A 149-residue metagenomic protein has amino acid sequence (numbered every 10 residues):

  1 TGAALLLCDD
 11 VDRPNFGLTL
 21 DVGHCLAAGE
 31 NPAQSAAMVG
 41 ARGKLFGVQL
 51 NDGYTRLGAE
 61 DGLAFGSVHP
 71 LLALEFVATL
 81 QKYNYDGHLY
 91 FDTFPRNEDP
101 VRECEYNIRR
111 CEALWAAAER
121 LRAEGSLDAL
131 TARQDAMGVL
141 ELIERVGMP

Functional and structural regions predicted by a protein language model:
T1-P149: Histidine-acidic metal/acid-base catalytic patches
